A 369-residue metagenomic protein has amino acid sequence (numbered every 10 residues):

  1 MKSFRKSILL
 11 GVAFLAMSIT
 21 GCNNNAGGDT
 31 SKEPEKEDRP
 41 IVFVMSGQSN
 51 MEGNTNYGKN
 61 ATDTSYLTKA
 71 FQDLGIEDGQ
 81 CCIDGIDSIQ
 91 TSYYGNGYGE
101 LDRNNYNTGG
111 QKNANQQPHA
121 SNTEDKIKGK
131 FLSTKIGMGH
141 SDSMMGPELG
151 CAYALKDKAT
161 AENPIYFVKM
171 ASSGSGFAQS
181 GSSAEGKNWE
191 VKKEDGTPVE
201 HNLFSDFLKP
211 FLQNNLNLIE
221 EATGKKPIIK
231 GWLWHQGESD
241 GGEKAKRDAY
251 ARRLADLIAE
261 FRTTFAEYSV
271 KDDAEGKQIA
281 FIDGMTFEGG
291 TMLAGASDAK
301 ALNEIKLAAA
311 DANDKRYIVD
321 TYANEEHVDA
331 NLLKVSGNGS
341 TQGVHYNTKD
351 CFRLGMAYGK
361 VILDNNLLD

Functional and structural regions predicted by a protein language model:
M1-L9: Bacterial N-terminal signal peptides that target proteins for export
S7, M17-E37: Bacterial Sec-dependent N-terminal signal peptides
L10-G11, E221: Residues embedded in well-ordered secondary-structure elements
G28-D369: Cell-envelope and extracellular/periplasmic
